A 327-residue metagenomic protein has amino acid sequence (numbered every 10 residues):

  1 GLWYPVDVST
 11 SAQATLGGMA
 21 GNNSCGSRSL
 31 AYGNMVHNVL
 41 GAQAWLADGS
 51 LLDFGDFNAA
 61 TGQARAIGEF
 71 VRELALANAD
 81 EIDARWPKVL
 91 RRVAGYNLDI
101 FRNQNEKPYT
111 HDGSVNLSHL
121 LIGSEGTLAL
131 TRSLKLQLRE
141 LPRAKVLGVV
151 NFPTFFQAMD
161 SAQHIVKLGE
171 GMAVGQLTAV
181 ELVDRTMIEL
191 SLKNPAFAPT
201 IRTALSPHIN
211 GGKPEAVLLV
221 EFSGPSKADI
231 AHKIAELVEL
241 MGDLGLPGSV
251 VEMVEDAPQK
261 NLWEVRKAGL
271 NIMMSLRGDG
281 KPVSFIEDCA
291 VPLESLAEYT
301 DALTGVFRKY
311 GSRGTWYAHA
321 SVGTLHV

Functional and structural regions predicted by a protein language model:
G1-A162: FAD-binding subdomain of flavoenzyme oxidoreductases
S114, S118-H326: C-terminal substrate-recognition/cap domain of FAD-linked oxidoreductases
